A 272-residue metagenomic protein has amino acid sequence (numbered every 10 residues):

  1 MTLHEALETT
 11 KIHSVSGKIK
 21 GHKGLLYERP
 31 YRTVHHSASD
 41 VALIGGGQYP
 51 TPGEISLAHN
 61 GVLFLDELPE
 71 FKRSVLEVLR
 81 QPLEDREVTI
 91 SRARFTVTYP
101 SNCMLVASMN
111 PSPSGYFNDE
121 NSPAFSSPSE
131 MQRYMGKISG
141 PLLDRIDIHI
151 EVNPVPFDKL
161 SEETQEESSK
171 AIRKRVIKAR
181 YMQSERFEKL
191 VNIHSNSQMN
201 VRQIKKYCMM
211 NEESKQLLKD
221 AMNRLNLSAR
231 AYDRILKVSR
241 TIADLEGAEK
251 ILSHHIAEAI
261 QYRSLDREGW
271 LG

Functional and structural regions predicted by a protein language model:
M1-K20, D85: Walker A/P-loop
G24-P30, H35-L63, T96: Conserved alpha-helical scaffold flanking the Walker A/P-loop in AAA+ ATPase domains
Y49-P50, R73-G272: Basic, amphipathic alpha-helical bundle interface domains used for macromolecular binding and assembly
N60, D66-L68, V78: Walker B catalytic acidic pair
L63-F64, E70-F71, F157: Residues immediately C-terminal
